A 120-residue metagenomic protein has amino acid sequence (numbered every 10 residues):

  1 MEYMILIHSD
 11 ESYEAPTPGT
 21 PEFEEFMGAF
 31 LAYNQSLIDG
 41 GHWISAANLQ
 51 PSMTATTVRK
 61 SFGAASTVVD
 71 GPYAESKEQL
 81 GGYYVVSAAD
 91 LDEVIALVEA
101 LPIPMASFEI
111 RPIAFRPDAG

Functional and structural regions predicted by a protein language model:
M1-G120: Conserved, structured core segments of small domains
